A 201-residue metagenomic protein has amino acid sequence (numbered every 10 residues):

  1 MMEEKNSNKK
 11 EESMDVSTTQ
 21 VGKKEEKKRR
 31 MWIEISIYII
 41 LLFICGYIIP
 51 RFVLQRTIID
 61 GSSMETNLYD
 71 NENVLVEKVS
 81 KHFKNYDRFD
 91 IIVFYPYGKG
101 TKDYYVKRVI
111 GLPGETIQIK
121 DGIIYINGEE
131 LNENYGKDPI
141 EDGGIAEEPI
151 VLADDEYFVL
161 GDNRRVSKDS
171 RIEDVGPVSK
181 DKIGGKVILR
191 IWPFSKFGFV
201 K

Functional and structural regions predicted by a protein language model:
M1-K102, V178-K182, K186-K201: Protein maturation boundaries and topogenic segments
S63-N67, S80-N85, R108, G114-T116 (+3 more regions): Short, surface-exposed secondary-structure edge patches
E72, D87-I91, E115, E156 (+1 more regions): Structural motif
T101, E133-N134, S167-K168: Short, solvent-exposed loop/turn segments at secondary-structure junctions
Y104-E129: Mid-length scaffold segments of soluble, non-membrane domains
I126-G144: PP2C/PPM family metal-dependent serine/threonine protein phosphatase catalytic domain, recognizing the conserved
A146-K201: Beta-strand-rich cores of mature extracytoplasmic or soluble domains
